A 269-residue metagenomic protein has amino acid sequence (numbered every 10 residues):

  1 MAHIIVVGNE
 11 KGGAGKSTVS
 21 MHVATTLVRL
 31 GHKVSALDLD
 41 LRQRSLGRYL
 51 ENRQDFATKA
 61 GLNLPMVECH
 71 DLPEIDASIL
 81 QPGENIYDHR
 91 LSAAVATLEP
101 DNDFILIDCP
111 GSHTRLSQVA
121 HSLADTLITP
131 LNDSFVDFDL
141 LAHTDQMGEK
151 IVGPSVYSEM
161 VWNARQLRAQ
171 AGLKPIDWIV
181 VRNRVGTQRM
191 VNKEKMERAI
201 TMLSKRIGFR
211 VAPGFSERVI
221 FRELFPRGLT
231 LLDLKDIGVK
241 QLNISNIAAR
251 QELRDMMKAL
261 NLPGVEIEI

Functional and structural regions predicted by a protein language model:
M1-I5: Pre-Walker A (Motif I) flank of P-loop NTPase domains
G8-K11, T26-I105, G111, Q146 (+1 more regions): P-loop/Walker-type NTP enzyme "switch/lid" segment
G12, S45-L46, D125, F215: Generic structural signal for small/hydrophobic residues in well-ordered secondary structure, especially within
K16: Conserved lysine of the Walker
V19: Hydrophobic positions on the alpha1 helix immediately C-terminal to the Walker A/P-loop
H22, T26, V119: Active-site signature of alpha/beta-hydrolase-fold catalytic machinery across serine- and Asp/Cys-nucleophile hydrolases
L30, P110-P213: Conserved catalytic-core segment of NTP-binding enzymes
Q170-I269: C-terminal lobe/tail of nucleotide-utilizing enzymes
